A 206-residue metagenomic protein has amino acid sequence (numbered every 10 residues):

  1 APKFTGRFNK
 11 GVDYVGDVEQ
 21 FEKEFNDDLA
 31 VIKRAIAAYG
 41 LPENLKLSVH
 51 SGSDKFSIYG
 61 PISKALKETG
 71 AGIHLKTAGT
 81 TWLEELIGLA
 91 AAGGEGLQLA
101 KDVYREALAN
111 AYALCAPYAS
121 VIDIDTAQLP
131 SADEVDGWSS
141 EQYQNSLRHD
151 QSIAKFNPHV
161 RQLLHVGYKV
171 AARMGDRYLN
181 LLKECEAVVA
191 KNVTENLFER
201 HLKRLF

Functional and structural regions predicted by a protein language model:
A1-F206: Active-site capping/gating regions of soluble enzymes
